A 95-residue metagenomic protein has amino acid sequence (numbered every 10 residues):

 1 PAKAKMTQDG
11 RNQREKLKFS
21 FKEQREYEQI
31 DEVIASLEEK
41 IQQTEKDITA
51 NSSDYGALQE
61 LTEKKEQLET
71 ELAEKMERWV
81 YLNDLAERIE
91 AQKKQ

Functional and structural regions predicted by a protein language model:
P1-Q95: Charged, heptad-repeat coiled-coil alpha-helices that serve as long linker/dimerization "arms" in large NTP-dependent
